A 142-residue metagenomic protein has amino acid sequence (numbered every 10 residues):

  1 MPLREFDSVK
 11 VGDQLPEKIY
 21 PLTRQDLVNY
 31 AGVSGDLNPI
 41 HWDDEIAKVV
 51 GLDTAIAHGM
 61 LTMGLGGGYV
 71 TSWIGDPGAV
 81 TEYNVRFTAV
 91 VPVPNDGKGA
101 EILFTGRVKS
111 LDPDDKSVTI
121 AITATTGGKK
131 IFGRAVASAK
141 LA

Functional and structural regions predicted by a protein language model:
M1-A57: Catalytic strand-loop segment that frames the active site of acyl-thioester-processing enzymes
M1-D13, N95-A142: HotDog/MaoC-like acyl-thioester-processing domains
E17, V80-E82, R134: Hydrophobic residues on conserved beta-strands that form the core of alpha/beta folds
L22, F87, A139-L141: Hydrophobic residues in beta-strands and at strand termini
T23-D26, V91, D112, G128: Residues that cap or initiate secondary-structure elements
G32-D36, T71-G75, G127: Short, intrinsically disordered, mixed-charge
V50-A57, M63-T105: Hydrophobic beta-strand-centered segment that forms part of the acyl-chain substrate-binding groove
